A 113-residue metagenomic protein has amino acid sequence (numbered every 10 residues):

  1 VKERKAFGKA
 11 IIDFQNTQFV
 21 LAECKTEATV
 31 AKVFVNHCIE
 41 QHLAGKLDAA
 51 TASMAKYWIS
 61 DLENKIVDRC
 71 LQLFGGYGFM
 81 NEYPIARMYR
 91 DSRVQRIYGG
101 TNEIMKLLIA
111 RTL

Functional and structural regions predicted by a protein language model:
V1-L113: Alpha-helical interface subdomain recognition
